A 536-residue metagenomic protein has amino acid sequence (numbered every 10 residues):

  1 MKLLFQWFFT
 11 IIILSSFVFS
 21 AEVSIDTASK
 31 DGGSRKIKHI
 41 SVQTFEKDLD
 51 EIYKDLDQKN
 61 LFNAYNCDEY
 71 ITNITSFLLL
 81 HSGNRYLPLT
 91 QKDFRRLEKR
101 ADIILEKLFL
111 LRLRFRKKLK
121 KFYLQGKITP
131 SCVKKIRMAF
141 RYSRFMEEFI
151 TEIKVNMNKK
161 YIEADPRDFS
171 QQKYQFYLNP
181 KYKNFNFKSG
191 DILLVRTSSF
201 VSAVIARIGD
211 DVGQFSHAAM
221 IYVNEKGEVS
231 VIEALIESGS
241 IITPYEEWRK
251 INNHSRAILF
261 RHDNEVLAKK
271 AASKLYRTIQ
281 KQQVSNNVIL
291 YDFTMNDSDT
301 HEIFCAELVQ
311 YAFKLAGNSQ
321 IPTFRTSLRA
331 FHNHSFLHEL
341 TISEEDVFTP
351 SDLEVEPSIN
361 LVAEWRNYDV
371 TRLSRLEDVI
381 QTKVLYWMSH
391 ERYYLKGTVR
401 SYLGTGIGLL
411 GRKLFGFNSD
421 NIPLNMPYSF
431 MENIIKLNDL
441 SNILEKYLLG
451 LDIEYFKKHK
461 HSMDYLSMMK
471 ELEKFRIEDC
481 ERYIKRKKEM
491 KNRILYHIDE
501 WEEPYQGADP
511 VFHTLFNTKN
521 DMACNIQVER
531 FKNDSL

Functional and structural regions predicted by a protein language model:
M1-K2, I494: Intrinsically disordered, low-complexity regions enriched in Ser/Pro/Gly/Gln/His and often acidic
K2-T10: Sec-dependent signal peptide recognition, specifically the positively charged N-region followed immediately by
L14, V18-L536: Cysteine-nucleophile amide-bond enzymes
